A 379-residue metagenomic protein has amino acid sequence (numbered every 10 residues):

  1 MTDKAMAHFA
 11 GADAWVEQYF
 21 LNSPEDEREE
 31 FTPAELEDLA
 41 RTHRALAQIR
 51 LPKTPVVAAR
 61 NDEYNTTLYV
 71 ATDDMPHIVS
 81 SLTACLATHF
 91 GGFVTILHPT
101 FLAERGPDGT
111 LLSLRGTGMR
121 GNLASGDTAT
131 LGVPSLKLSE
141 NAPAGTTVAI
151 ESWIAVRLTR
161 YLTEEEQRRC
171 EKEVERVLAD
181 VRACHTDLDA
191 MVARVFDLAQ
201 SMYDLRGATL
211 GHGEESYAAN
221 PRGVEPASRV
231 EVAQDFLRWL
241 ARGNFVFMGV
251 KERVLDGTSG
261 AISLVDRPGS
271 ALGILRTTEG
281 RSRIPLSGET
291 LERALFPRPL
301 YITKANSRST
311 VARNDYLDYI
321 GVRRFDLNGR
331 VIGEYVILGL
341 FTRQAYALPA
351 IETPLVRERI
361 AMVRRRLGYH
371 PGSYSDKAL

Functional and structural regions predicted by a protein language model:
M1-T72, A84, P99, A149 (+1 more regions): Charge-rich interaction surfaces and accessory domains that mediate macromolecular binding and assembly
A34-G109, L114, M119, A124-P134 (+1 more regions): Nucleic acid-processing catalytic cores of prokaryotic defense/repair systems
M75, T159-E164: Helix N-cap motif at beta-to-alpha junctions
T110, A149-Y161: A generic structural motif
R115, L136-W153: A structural-propensity feature for long, helix-poor, extended segments
G126, L131-G132, S152-I154, T163: Terminal low-complexity "docking" segments
